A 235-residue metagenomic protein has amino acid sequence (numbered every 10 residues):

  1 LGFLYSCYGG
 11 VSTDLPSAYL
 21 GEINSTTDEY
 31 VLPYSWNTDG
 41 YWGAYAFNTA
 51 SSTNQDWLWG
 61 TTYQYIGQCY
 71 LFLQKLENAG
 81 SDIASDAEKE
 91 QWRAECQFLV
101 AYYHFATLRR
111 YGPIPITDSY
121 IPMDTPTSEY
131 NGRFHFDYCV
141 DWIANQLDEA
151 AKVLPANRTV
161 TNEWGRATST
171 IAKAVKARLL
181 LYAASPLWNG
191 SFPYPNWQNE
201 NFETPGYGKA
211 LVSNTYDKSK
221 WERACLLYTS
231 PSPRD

Functional and structural regions predicted by a protein language model:
L1-G21, W197-Q198, F202-E203, W221: Membrane-proximal, proline-rich intrinsically disordered regions
G2-S12, L32-Y111, P126-W164: Conserved, well-structured interaction surfaces
L108-R109, P115, Y182-P186: Short coil/turn linking the two alpha-helices of tandem helical-hairpin repeats
G165-V175: Amphipathic alpha-helical protein-interaction segments enriched in hydrophobic
S191-N214: A solvent-exposed, charged loop/short amphipathic helix patch at secondary-structure junctions
A210, E222-L226: Domain-scale activation on soluble regions of proteins
Y228-D235: Conserved small/polar residues in nucleotide/adenosyl-binding loops
